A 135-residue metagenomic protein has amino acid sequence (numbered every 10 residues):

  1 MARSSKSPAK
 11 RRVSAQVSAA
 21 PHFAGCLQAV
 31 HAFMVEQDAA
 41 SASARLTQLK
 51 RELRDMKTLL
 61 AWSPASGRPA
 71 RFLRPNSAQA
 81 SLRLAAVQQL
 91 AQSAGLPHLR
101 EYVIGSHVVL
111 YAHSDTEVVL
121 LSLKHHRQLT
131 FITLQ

Functional and structural regions predicted by a protein language model:
A2-H98, Q135: Basic, Lys/Arg-enriched alpha-helical interface segments
S4, P8, L90-Q135: Enriched for short, Lys/Arg-rich terminal
